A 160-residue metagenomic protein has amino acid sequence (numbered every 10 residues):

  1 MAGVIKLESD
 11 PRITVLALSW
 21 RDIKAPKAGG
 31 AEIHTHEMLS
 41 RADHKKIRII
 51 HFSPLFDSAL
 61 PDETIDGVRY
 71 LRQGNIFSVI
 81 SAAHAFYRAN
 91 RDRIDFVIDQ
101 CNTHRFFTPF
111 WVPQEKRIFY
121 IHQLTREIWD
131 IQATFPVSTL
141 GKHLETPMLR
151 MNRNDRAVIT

Functional and structural regions predicted by a protein language model:
M1-L55: N-terminal subdomain of nucleotide-sugar transferases
R12, I94-D95, N154: Local beta-strand N-terminus motif with an aromatic residue
A31, D99-C101, I159-T160: Replace "coordinates the UDP/GDP/TDP-sugar" with "coordinates nucleotide-activated sugar donors
I47-I50, R117, A157: Hydrophobic anchor at the start of a short beta-strand that flanks the dinucleotide cofactor-binding loop
E63-R91, Q132-V137: A short, charged, and often flexible helix/loop element on the N-terminal side of the glycosyltransferase catalytic
Q73, Y120-I121, T160: Generic beta-sheet signal
V79, F96-I128: An aromatic- and histidine-rich active-site surface loop
T125, V137-V158: Membrane-proximal helix-turn-helix segments that form the acceptor-binding/catalytic region of lipid-linked
